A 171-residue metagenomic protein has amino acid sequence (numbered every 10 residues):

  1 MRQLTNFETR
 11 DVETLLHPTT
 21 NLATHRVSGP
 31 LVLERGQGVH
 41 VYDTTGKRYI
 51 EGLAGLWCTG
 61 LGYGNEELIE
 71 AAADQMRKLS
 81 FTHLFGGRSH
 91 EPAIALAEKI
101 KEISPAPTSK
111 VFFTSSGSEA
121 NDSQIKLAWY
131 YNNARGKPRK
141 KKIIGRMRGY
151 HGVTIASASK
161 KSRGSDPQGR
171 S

Functional and structural regions predicted by a protein language model:
M1-Q37, G87, P92: Active-site-adjacent loop/helix segments that line or gate small-molecule/cofactor pockets in enzymes
D11, L15, T19, M76-S80 (+2 more regions): Structural signal for hydrophobic packing residues in well-ordered secondary-structure cores of soluble enzyme domains
P30-G52: Active-site and channel-lining beta-strand-loop segments that bind or position nucleotide-derived/phosphorylated
Y49, G55-G87, A95-S115: Glycine-rich phosphate-binding segment of PLP-dependent enzymes
L53-A54, I143: Short clusters of small/polar residues that mark proteolytic maturation junctions
E98-S171: PLP-dependent aspartate aminotransferase-fold enzymes
